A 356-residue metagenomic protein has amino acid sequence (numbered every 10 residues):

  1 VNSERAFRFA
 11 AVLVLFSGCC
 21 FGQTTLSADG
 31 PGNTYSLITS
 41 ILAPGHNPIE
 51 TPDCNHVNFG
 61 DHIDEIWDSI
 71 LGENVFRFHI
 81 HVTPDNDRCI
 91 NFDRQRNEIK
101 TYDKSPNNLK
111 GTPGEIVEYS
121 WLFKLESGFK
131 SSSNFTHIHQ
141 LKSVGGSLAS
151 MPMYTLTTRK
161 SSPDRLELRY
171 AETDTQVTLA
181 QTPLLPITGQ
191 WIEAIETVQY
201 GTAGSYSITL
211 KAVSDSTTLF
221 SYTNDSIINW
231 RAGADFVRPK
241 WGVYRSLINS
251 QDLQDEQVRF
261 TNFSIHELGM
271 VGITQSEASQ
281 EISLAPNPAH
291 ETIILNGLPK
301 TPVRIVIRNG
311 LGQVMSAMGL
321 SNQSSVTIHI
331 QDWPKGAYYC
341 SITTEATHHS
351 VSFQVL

Functional and structural regions predicted by a protein language model:
V1-T24: Bacterial Sec-dependent N-terminal signal peptides
R5, F16-G18, G30, L42 (+3 more regions): N-terminal regions of proteins, emphasizing targeting and processing segments when present
A6-F9, F78, Q95-N97, S276 (+2 more regions): Positively charged, low-complexity intrinsically disordered regions
V12, D68, G111, G146 (+9 more regions): Generic marker of residues within folded, mature protein domains
S17-G18, P52, D87, Y338: Secreted/extracellular small peptides and ectodomain modules produced from precursors
Q23-I192, V198-G269: Low-complexity, Ser/Thr/Pro/Gly-rich disordered linker/stalk regions
E267-E281: Low-complexity, Pro/Thr/Ser/Gly/Ala-rich linker/spacer regions in secreted, extracellular modular proteins
E277-L356: C-terminal outer-membrane/trafficking sorting elements
